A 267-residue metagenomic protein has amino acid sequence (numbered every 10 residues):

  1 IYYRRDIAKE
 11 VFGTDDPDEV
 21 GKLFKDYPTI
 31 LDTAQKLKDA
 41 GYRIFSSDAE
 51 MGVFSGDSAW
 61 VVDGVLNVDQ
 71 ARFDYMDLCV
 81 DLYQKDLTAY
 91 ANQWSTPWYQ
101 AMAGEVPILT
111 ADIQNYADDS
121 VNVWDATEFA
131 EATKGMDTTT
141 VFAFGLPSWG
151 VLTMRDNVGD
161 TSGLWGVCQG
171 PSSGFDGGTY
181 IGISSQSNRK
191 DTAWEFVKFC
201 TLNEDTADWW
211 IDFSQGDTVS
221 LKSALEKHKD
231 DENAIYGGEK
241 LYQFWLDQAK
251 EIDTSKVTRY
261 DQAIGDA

Functional and structural regions predicted by a protein language model:
I1-A8, A34, L164-S173, E251-R259: A structural signal for short loop-to-beta-strand junctions that line the ligand-binding cleft of periplasmic/secreted
I1-F54, A59-T96, E105, I113-V123 (+2 more regions): Helix-loop-helix "hinge/cap" segment bordering the ligand-binding cleft or interdomain interface
A34, T133-K134, E226, G238: Feature detects amphipathic, helix-rich regulatory segments
D74-E195: Extracytoplasmic/periplasmic substrate-binding proteins
D77, D266-A267: Generic structural signal for well-ordered, non-membrane alpha-helices
L152-D160, P171-D266: C-terminal lobe and pocket-closing loops of periplasmic/extracytoplasmic Venus-flytrap solute-binding proteins
